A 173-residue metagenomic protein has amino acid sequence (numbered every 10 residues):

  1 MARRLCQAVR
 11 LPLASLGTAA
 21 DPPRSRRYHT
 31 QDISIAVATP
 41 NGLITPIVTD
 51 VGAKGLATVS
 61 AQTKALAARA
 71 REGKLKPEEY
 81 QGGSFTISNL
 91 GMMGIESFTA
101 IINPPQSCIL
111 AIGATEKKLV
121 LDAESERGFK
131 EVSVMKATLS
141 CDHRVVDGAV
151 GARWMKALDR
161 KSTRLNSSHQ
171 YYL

Functional and structural regions predicted by a protein language model:
M1-R164, S168: C-terminal catalytic/motor cores of large multi-domain enzyme assemblies
Y171: Cationic, low-complexity basic patches in intrinsically disordered or flexible, solvent-exposed regions
